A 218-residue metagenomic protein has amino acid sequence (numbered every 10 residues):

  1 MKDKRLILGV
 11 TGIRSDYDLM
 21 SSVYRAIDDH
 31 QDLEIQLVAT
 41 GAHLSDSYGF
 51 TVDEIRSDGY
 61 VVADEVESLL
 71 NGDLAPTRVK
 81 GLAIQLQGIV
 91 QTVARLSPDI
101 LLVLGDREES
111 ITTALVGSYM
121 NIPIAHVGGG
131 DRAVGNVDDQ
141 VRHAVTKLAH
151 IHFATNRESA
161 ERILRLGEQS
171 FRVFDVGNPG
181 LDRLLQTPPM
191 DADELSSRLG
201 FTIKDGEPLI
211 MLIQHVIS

Functional and structural regions predicted by a protein language model:
D3-R5, P208: Nucleotide donor/acceptor-binding cores
L6, V10-T11, D18-D28, S68-S170: Active-site and donor-binding regions of nucleotide-sugar-utilizing enzymes
T11, H43-D46, A149-S218: A nucleotide-sugar donor-handling region in carbohydrate enzymes
D16-L19, S45-S47: Short N-terminal binding/cap micro-motifs at the start of the first secondary-structure element
E34-R78: Conserved nucleotide-sugar phosphate-binding/catalytic loop shared by glycosyltransferases and other
L37-A39, V66-N71, I124-G129, G177 (+1 more regions): Short beta-strands and strand-loop turn motifs
V52-D53, V79-I84, T187-D193: Short, surface-exposed amphipathic charged segments that create phosphate/polyanion-binding patches used for binding
